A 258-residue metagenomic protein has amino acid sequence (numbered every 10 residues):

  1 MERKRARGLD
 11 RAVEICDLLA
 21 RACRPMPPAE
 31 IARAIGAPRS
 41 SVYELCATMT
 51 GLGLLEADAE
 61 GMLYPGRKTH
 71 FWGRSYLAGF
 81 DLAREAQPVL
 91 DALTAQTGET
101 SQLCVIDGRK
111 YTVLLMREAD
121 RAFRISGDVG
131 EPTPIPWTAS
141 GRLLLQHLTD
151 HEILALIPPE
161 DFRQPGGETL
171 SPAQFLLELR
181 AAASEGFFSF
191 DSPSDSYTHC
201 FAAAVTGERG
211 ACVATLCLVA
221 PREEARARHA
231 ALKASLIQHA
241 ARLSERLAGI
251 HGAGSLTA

Functional and structural regions predicted by a protein language model:
M1-G79, A83, A241-G249: N-terminal helix-turn-helix
R5-L9, G66, G79, A83 (+7 more regions): Short, structured helix-loop boundary elements
L18, A34, E85-Q96, Q102 (+4 more regions): Amphipathic alpha-helical regulatory segments at dimerization interfaces that relay allosteric signals between sensory
L55-E56, L103-C104, V205: A structural signal for short hydrophobic beta-strand segments in well-ordered beta-sheet cores
G61-P159: Amphipathic alpha-helical effector-binding/dimerization core of metabolite-sensing transcriptional regulators
A155-E160, Q164, A240-A258: Cysteine/selenocysteine-centered motifs that mediate thiol-based redox chemistry or coordinate metal-sulfur cofactors
E168-R242, G249: Extended hydrophobic
